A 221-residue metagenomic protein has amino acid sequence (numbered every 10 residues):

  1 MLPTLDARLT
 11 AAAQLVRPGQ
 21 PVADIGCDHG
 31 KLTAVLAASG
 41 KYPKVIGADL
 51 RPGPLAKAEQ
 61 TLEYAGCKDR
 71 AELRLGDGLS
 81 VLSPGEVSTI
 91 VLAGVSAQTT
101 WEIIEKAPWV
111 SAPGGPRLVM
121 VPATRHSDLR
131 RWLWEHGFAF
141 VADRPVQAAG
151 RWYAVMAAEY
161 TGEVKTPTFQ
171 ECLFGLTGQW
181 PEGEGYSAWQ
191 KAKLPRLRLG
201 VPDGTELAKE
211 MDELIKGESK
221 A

Functional and structural regions predicted by a protein language model:
M1-Q20, A34: S-adenosyl-L-methionine
L2-A7, S80-V81, E86, Q98-A221: Class I S-adenosyl-L-methionine
G19-D28: Conserved class I S-adenosyl-L-methionine
H29-K41: Conserved SAM-binding loop of SAM-dependent methyltransferases across substrates and taxa, primarily the Class I
K44-D49: Conserved SAM-binding motif I beta-strand of class I
R51-G53: Conserved SAM/SAH-binding beta-strand->alpha-helix loop
A56-P84: S-adenosyl-L-methionine
E86-G94: Short SAM/SAH-binding signature in class I
